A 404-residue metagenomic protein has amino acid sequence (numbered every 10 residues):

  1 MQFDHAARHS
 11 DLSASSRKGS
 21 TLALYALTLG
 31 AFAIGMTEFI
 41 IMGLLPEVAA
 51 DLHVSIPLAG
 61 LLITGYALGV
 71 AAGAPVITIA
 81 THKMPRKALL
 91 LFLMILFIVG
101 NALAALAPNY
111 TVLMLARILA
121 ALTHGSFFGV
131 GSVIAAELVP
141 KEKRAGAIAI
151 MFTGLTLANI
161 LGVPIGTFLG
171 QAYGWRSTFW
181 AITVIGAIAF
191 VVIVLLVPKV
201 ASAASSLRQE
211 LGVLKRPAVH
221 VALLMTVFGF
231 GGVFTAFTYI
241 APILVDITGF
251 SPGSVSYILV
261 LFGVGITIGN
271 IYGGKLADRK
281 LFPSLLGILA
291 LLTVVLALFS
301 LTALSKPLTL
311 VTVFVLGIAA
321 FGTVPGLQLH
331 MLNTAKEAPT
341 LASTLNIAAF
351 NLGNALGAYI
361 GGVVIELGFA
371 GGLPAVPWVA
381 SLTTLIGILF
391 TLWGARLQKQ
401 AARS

Functional and structural regions predicted by a protein language model:
H53, P85, L106-V112, G249 (+1 more regions): Helix-breaking motifs and short loop linkers at transmembrane-helix boundaries and internal kinks in secondary membrane
A72-T111: Conserved MFS/SLC helix-loop-helix module at the cytosolic interface between two early adjacent transmembrane helices
A74-P85, G269-L281, I365: Helix-to-loop junctions at the C-terminal end of transmembrane segments in multipass secondary transporters
L96-L103, T111-A120, P307-V315: Paired small-residue
P108, V112, P140-L195, Y239 (+1 more regions): Helix-loop-helix hairpin linking two adjacent transmembrane segments in secondary transporters
A116-G154: Cytoplasmic helix-loop-helix junction between adjacent transmembrane helices in 12-TM secondary transporters
Q171-T183, V363-T384: A membrane-interface helix-boundary motif in multi-pass transporters
P283-L327: C-terminal transmembrane helical hairpin of 12-TM major facilitator-type secondary transporters
